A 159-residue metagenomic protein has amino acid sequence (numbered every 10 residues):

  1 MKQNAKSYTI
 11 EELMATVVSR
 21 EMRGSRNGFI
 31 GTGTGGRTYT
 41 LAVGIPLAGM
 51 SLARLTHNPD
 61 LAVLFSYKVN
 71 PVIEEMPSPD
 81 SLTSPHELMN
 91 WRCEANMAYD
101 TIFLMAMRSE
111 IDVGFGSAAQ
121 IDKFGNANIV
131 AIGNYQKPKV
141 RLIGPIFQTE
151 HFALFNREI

Functional and structural regions predicted by a protein language model:
M1-W91: N-terminal active-site beta-alpha-beta segment that forms phosphate/nucleotide-binding and substrate-recognition loops
I73, P77-I159: Conserved phosphate- and dinucleotide-binding cores of soluble alpha/beta proteins, encompassing both enzyme active
